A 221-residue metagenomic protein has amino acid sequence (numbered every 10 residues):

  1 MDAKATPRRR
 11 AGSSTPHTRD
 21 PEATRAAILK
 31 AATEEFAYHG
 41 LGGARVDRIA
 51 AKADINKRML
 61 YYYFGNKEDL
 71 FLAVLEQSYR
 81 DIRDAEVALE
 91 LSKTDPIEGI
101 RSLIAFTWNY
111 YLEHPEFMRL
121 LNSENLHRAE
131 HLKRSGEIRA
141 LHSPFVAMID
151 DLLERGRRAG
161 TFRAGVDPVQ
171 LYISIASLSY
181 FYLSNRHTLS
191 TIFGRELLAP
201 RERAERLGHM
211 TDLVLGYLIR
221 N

Functional and structural regions predicted by a protein language model:
M1-G12, F106-N109, E113, S143-A159 (+1 more regions): C-terminal peripheral helix-coil segments that are non-catalytic and often amphipathic
M1-T18, K30-E34, G43-R45, A53 (+1 more regions): Short glycine/proline-centered loop/turn elements that form peptide/ligand docking sites
T24-A32, I49, V74-S78, I82 (+1 more regions): Generic hydrophobic, amphipathic alpha-helix propensity
A27, E35-D69, A73: Helix-turn-helix
I28-F36, T107, V214: Short hydrophobic clusters on alpha-helical segments that form packing/core surfaces in small helical domains
K67, V74, S78, I82 (+4 more regions): Hydrophobic/aromatic residues within well-ordered alpha-helical segments
A88-R119, R139-H142, V146, P168-Y172 (+1 more regions): Hydrophobic alpha-helical connector segments
G99, E113-G136, N185-F193: Amphipathic alpha-helical segments used for helix-helix packing
